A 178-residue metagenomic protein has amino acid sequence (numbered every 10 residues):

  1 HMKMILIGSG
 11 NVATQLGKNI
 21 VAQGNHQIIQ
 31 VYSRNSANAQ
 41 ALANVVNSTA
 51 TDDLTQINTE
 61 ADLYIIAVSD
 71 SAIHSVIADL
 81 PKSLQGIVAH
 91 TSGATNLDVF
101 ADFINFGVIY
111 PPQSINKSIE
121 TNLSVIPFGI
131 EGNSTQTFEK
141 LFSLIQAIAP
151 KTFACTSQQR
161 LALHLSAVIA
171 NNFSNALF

Functional and structural regions predicted by a protein language model:
M2, H26-Q27, S48-T49, G86-I87 (+3 more regions): A structural micro-motif
M2-T51: NAD(P)+-binding Rossmann beta1-loop-alpha1 motif at the extreme N-terminus of oxidoreductases
M4-L6, I66, I130: Hydrophobic Val/Ile/Leu positions in short beta-strands of Rossmann-like dinucleotide-binding domains
N11, A37-N38, S71-A72, T95 (+2 more regions): Short alpha-helical
Q15, A41, S75-V76, D98-V99 (+1 more regions): Phosphate- and divalent-cation-binding pockets in alpha/beta enzyme and binding domains that engage nucleotide-derived
V21-A22, P81-K82, L144-A147: Short, solvent-exposed amphipathic alpha-helical segments in soluble enzyme and RNA/protein-processing domains
S36, V45-T121: Rossmann-like NAD(P)(H) cofactor-binding subdomain of soluble oxidoreductases
N38-V45, E120-A162, N171-F178: Internal alpha-helical scaffold of NAD(P)-dependent oxidoreductase catalytic cores
